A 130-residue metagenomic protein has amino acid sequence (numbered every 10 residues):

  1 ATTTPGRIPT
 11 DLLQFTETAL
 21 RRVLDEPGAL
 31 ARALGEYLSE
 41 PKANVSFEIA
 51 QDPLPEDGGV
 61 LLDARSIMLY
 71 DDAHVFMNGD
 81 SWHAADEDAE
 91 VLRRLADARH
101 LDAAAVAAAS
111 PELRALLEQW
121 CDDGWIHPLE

Functional and structural regions predicted by a protein language model:
A1-P27: A conserved active-site cap/scaffold subdomain adjacent to cofactor or substrate pockets
T2-R7, N78-S81, A98-H100: Short, exposed beta-strand "edge-strand" segments with a Pro/Gly-rich flavor and a Y/T-containing core
A19-D97, E118, D122, L129-E130: Acidic, low-complexity/disordered tracts enriched in E/D and polar residues
V91-A109: Short acidic, hydrophobic short linear motifs in intrinsically disordered regions
A107-D122: Short amphipathic alpha-helical interaction segments
